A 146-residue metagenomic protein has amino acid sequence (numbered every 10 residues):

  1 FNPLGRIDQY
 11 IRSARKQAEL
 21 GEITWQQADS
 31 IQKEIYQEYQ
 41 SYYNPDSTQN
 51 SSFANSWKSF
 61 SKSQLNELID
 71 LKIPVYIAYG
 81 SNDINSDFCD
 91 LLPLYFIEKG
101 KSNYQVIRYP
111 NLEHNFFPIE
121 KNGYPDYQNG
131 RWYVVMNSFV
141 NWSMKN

Functional and structural regions predicted by a protein language model:
F1-D70: Accessory cap/linker subdomain of secreted extracellular hydrolases
L4, N82-D83, E113: Catalytic metal-binding/acid-base residues of hydrolase active sites
S52-K58, Y76-N82, Y124-Q128: Second-shell loop/turn segments in exported
I69-V75, S102-N103: Short, proline-enriched alpha-helix->beta-strand connector loops that line the catalytic pocket of alpha/beta-hydrolase
L71, I77-Y79, Y109: Short beta-strand/loop motif that positions the catalytic acidic residue of the alpha/beta-hydrolase fold
P74, L92-L94: Conserved, well-ordered alpha-helix/loop/beta-strand core segments that scaffold catalytic motifs
N82-L91: Conserved alpha/beta-hydrolase "acid-adjacent" motif
Q105, P110-N146: Catalytic active-site module of serine/aspartate enzymes centered on a nucleophile-bearing elbow/loop
